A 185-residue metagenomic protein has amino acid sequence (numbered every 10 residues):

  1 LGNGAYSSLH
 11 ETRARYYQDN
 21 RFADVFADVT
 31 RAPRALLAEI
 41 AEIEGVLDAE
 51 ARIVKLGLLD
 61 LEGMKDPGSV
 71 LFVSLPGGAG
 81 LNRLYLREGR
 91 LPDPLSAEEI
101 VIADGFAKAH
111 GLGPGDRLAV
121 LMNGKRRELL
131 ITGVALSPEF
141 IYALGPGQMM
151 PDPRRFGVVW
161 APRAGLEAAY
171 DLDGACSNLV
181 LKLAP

Functional and structural regions predicted by a protein language model:
L1-P185: Membrane transport/envelope proteins' first extracytoplasmic loop
